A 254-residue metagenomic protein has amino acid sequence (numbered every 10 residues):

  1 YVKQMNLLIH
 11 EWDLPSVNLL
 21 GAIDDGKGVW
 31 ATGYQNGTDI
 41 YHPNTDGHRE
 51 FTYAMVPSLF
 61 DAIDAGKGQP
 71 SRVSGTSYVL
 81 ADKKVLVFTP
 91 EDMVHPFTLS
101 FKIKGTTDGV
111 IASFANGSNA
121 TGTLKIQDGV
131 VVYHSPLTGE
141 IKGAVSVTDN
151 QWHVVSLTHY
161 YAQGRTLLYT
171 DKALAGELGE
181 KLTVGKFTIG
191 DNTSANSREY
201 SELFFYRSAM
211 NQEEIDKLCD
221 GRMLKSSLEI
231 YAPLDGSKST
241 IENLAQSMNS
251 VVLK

Functional and structural regions predicted by a protein language model:
Y1-P70: Catalytic His-Asp segment of secreted/periplasmic serine-dependent ester chemistry enzymes
H10-E11, D92-V94, K125, K181-L182 (+2 more regions): Extracellular/periplasmic catalytic domains that process cell-envelope and extracellular macromolecules
I23, I63-K83, G117, D216-K254: Extracytoplasmic low-complexity segments
P70-V79, S100-T107, T123-K181, K254: Extracellular glycan-interaction surfaces
V73-G75, V79-V132, G164-R165, S208-I215 (+1 more regions): Extracellular glycan-recognition modules
T98-G105, S194-R222, E229-K238, S247: Extracellular, beta-strand-rich glycan-interacting domains
F114-T121, T170-L174, R222-M223: Short edge-strand/loop segments of extracellular domains
L174-Y200, L224-E229: Flexible glycan-contacting loops in extracellular carbohydrate-active proteins
